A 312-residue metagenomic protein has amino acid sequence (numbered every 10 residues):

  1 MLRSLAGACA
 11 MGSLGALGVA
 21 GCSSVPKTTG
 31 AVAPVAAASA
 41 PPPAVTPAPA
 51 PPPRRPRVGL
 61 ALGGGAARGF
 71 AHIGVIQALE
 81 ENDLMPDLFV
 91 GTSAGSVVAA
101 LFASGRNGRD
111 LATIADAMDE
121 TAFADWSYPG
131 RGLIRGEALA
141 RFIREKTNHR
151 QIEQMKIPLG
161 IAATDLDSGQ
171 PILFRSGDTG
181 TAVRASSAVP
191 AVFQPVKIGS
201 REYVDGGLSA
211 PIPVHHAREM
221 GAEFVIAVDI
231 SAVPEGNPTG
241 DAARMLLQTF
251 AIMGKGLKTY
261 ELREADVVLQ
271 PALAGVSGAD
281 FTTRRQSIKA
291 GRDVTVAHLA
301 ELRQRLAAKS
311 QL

Functional and structural regions predicted by a protein language model:
L2-F89, L101-L312: Patatin-like phospholipase
G91, G95: Gly/Ala-rich beta-loop-alpha elbow adjacent to hydrolase catalytic centers
